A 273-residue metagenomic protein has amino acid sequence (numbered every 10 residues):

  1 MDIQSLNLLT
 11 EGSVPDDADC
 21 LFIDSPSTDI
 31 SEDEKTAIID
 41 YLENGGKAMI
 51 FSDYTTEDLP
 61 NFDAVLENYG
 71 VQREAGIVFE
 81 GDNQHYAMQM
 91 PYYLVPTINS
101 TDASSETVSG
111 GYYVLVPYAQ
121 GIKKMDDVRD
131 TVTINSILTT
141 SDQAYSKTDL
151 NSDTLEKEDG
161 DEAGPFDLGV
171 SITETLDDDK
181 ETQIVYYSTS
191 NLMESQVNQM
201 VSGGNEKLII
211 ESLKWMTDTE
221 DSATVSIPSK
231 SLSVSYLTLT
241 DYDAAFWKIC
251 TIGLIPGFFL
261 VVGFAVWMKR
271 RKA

Functional and structural regions predicted by a protein language model:
M1-A223: Acidic, S/T/G-rich, low-cysteine, solvent-exposed domains in lumenal/extracellular/periplasmic regions of secretory
V14-A18, L232, T240, A244 (+1 more regions): Alpha-helical context
L192, Q199, S226-T251: Short, aromatic-rich amphipathic segments at membrane interfaces that lie adjacent to a transmembrane helix or signal
G257-K269: Alpha-helical transmembrane segments
R271-A273: Short, charged juxtamembrane terminal tails flanking transmembrane helices
